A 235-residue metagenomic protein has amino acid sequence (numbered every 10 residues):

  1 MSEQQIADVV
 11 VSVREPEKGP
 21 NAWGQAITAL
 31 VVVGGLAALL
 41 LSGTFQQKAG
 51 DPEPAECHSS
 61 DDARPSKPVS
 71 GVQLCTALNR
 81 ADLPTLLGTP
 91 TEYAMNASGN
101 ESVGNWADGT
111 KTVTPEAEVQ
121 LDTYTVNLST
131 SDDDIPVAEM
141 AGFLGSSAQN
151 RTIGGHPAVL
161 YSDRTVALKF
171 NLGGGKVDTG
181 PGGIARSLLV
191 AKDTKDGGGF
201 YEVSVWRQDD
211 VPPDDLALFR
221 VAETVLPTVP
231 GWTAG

Functional and structural regions predicted by a protein language model:
E3-P16, G43-G235: A small/polar (G/S/T-enriched), proline-flanked helix-loop surface module common in exported/cell-envelope proteins
E17, N21-F45: Hydrophobic membrane-insertion alpha-helices, especially the h-region of bacterial N-terminal signal peptides
